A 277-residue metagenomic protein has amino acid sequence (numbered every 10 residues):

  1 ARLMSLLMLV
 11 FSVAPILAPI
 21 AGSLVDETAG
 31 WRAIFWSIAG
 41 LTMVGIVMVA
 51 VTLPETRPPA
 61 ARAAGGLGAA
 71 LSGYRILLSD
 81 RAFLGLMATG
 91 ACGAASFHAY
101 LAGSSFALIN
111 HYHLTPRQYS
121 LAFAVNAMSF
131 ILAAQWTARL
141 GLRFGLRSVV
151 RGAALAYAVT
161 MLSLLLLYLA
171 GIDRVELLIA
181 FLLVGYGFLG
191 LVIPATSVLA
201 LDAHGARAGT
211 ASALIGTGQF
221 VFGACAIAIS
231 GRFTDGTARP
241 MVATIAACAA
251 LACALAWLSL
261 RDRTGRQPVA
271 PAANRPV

Functional and structural regions predicted by a protein language model:
M4-A18, G45, G93, N126 (+1 more regions): Structural signature of transmembrane alpha-helices in multi-pass secondary transporters
L6-V51: Helix-loop-helix hairpin linking two adjacent transmembrane segments in secondary transporters
G40-P59, L255-S259: C-terminal membrane-cytosol helix-exit motif in multi-pass small-molecule transporters
T56-M87: Juxtamembrane intracellular "pre-TM" segments in multi-pass secondary transporters
A133-R147: Helix-to-loop junctions at the C-terminal end of transmembrane segments in multipass secondary transporters
V150-I193: C-terminal transmembrane helical hairpin of 12-TM major facilitator-type secondary transporters
L199-D235, I245: A late C-terminal transmembrane helix in Major Facilitator Superfamily
S259-V277: Intrinsic disorder in cytosolic terminal tails and internal cytosolic loops of multi-pass membrane transporters
